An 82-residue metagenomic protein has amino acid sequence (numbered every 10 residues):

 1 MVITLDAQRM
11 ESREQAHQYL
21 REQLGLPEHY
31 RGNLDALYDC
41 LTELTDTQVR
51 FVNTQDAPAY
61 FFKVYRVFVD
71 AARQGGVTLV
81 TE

Functional and structural regions predicted by a protein language model:
M1-E82: Positively charged, polar, low-complexity stretches
